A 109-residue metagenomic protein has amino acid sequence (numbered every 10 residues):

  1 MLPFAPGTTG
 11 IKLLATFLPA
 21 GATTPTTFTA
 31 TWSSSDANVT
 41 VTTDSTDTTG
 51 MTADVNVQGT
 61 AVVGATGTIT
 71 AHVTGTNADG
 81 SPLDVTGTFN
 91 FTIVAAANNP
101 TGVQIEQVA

Functional and structural regions predicted by a protein language model:
M1-T23, A78-A109: Short S/T/G/P-enriched beta-strand
F4, V39-T42, V55-G59, I69 (+2 more regions): Generic preference for hydrophobic/aromatic residues in regular secondary structure cores
T8, S35-D36, V63-A65: General structural signal for secondary-structure boundaries
L14-T16, S33, T70-T74: Residue-level recognition of well-ordered beta-strand positions that form the cores of beta-sheet-rich folds across
T26-A30: Solvent-exposed loop segments of extracellular immunoglobulin-like
T31, N38, T66-T68: Extracellular hydrophilic low-complexity repeat tracts enriched in serine/threonine
S33-N56, I105-Q107: Low-complexity "stalk/linker" and mucin-like segments enriched in Ser/Thr/Pro/Ala/Gly
D47-G75, D79: Glycine-centered tight-turn and secondary-structure capping sites
